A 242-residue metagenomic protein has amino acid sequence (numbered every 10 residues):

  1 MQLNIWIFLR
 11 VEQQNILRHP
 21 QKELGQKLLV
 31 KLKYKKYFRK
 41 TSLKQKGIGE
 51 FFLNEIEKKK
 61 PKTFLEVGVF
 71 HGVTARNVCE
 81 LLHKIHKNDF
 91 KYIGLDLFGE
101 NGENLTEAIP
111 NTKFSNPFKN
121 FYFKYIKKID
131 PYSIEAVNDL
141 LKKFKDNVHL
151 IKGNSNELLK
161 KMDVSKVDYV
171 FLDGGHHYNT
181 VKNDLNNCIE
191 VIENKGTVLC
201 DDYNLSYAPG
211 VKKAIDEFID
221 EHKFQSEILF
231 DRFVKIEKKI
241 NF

Functional and structural regions predicted by a protein language model:
W6-K60: Class I SAM-dependent methyltransferase Rossmann-like catalytic core, especially the SAM/SAH-binding loop
F38-R39, K46-F242: S-adenosylmethionine/decaboxylated-SAM
